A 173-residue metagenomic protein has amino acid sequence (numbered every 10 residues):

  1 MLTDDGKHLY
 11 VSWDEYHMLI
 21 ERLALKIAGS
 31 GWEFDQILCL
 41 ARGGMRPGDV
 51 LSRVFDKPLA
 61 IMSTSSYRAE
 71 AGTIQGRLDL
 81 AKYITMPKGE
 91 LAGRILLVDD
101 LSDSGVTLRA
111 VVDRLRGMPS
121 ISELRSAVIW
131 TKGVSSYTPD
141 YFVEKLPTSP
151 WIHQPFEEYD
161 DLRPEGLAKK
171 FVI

Functional and structural regions predicted by a protein language model:
M1-I173: PRPP-associated nucleotide enzymes
